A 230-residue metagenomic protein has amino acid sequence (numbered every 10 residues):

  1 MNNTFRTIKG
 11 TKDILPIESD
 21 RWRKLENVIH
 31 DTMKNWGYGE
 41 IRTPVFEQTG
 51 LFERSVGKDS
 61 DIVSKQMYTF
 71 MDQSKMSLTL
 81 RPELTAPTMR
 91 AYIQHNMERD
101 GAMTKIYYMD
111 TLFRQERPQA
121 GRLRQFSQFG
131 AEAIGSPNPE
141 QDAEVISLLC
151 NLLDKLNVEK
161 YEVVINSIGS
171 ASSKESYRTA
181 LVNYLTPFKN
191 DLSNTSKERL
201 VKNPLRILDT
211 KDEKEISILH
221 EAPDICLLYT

Functional and structural regions predicted by a protein language model:
M1-L228: TRNA-recognition modules of translation machinery and tRNA-sensing kinases, especially anticodon-binding
